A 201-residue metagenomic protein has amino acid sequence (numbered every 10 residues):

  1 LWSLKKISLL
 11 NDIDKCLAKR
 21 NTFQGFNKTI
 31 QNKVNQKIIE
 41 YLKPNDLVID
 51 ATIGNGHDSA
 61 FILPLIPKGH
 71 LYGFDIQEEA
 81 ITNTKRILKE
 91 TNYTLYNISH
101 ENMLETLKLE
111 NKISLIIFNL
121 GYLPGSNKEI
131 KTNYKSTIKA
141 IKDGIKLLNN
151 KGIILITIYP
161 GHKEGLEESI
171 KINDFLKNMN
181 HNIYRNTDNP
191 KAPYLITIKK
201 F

Functional and structural regions predicted by a protein language model:
W2-D46: S-adenosyl-L-methionine
N45-G54: Conserved class I S-adenosyl-L-methionine
N55-P67: Conserved SAM-binding loop of SAM-dependent methyltransferases across substrates and taxa, primarily the Class I
H70-D75: Conserved SAM-binding motif I beta-strand of class I
T82-L109: S-adenosyl-L-methionine
G121-A140: Mobile active-site "lid"/loop adjacent to the S-adenosyl-L-methionine
K151-I158: Conserved beta-strand signature within the Rossmann-like core of class I S-adenosyl-L-methionine
H162-F201: Class I S-adenosyl-L-methionine
